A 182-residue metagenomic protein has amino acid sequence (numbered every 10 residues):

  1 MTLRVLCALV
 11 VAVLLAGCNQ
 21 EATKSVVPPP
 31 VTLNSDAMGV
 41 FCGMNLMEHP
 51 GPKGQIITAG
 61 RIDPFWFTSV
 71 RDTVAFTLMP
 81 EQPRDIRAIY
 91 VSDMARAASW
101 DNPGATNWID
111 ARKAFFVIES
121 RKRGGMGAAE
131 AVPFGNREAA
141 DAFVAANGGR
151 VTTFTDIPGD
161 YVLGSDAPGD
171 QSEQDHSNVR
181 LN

Functional and structural regions predicted by a protein language model:
M1-C7: Bacterial N-terminal signal peptides that target proteins for export
L14-G17: C-terminal motif of bacterial Sec signal peptides marking the signal peptidase cleavage site
N19-E21: Bacterial signal peptide processing site
T23-V31: Short, intrinsically disordered, charge-biased short linear motifs at domain edges
G39: Short cysteine-rich clusters marking metal-coordination/redox-active sites
G43: Cys/His-coordinated zinc-binding microdomains
D63-N102, N107-W108: Mid-length scaffold segments of soluble, non-membrane domains
Y90-F143, R150, F154: Thiol/selenol-based redox catalytic cores and closely related redox-interacting motifs
